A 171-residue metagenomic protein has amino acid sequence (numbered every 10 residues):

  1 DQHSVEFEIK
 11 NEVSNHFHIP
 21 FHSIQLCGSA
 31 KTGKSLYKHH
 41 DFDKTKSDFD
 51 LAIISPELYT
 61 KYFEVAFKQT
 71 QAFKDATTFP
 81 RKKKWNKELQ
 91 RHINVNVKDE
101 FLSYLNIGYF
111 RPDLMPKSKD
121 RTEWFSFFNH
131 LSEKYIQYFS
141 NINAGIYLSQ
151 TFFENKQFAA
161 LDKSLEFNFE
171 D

Functional and structural regions predicted by a protein language model:
D1-S47, I54-D171: Catalytic core of pol beta-like nucleotidyltransferases
